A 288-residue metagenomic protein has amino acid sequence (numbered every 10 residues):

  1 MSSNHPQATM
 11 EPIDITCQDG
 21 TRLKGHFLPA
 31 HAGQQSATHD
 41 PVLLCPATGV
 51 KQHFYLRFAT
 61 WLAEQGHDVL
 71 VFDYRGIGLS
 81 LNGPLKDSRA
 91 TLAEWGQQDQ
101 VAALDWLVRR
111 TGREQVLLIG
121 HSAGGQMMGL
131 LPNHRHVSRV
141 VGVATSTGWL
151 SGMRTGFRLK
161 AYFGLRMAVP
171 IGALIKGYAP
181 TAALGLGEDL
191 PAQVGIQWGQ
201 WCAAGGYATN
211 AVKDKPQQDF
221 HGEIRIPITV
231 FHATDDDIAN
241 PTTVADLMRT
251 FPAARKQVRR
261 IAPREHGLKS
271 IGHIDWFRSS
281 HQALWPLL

Functional and structural regions predicted by a protein language model:
S2-A32: N-terminal cap/lid segment of alpha/beta-hydrolase-fold proteins
H39, A47-V50, T234: Active-site glycine-rich loops that stabilize anionic/oxyanionic intermediates across multiple enzyme folds
Q52-L85: Conserved alpha/beta-hydrolase
R89-R110: Alpha/beta-hydrolase active-site loop
I119-G206: Alpha/beta-hydrolase-fold enzymes
I224, V230-H232, D236: Short beta-strand/loop motif that positions the catalytic acidic residue of the alpha/beta-hydrolase fold
N240-T250: Short alpha-helix in the alpha/beta-hydrolase fold that links the catalytic acid
Q257-L288: Catalytic active-site module of serine/aspartate enzymes centered on a nucleophile-bearing elbow/loop
